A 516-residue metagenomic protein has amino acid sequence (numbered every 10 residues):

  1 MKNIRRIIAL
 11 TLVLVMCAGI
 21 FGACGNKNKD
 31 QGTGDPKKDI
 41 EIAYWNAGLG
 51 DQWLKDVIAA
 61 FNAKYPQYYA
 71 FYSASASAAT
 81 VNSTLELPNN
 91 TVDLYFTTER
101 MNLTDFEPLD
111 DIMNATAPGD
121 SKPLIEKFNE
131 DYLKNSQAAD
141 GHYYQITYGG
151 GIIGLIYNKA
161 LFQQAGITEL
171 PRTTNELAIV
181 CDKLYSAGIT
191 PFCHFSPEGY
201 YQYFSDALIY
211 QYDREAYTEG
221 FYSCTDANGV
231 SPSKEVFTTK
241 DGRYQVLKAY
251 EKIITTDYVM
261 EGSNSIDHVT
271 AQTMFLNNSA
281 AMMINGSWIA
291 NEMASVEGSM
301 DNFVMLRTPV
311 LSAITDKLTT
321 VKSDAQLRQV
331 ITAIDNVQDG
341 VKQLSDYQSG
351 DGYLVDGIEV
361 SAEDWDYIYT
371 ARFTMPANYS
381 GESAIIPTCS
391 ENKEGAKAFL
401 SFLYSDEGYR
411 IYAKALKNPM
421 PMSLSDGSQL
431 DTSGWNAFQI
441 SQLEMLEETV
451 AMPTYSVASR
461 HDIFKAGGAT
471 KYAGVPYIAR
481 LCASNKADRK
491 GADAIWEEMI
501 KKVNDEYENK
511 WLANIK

Functional and structural regions predicted by a protein language model:
D35-G48, Y68-S73, L94, Y144 (+1 more regions): Short, well-ordered beta-strand elements
G48, W53, W288-E292, L311 (+1 more regions): Mature extracytoplasmic/periplasmic domains
A60-F128, A160-R172, M274, A281-M282 (+1 more regions): Extracytoplasmic "Venus flytrap"/periplasmic binding protein-like
A63, Q67, Q137-D206, Y212-A271 (+4 more regions): Helix-loop-helix "hinge/cap" segment bordering the ligand-binding cleft or interdomain interface
T98-G154, A178, T225-N228, L327-D366: Hinge/lid segment of periplasmic solute-binding proteins
D111-F128, Y212-Q245, S295-V296, R307-K322 (+2 more regions): Short, solvent-exposed loop/beta-turn-alpha elements that line the ligand-binding surface or hinge of extracytoplasmic
A138, Q145-T147, L416-D426, A437-E508: C-terminal capping/gating helix-and-loop segments adjacent to ligand/active sites or protein-protein/ligand interfaces
C181-L184, Y222-N264, F303-I314, T319-W365: Glycine-centered hinge/linker elements that transmit conformational signals in sensory and ligand-binding systems
